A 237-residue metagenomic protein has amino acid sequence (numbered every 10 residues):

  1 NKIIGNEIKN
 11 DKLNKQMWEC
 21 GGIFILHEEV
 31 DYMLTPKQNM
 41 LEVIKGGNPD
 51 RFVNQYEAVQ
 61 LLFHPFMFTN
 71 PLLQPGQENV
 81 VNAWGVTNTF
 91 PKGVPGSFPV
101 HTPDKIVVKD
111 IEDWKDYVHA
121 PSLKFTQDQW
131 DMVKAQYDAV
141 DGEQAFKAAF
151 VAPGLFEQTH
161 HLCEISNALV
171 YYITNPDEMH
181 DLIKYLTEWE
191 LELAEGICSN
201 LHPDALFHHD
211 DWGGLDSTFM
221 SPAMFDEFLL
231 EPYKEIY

Functional and structural regions predicted by a protein language model:
K2-I4, E29, G85: Detector for intrinsically disordered, low-structure N-terminal pre-sequences
I3-N6, N10, M17: Polybasic, lysine-rich low-complexity intrinsically disordered segments
G5, F66-L72, D210-D211, L215: Short, charged low-complexity linear motifs
N10-N14, Q77, F156, A205: A residue-level detector for conformationally permissive "hinge/kink" positions
K12-Q16, C20-Y32: Short, Lys/Arg-enriched N-terminal segments with co-localized hydrophobic residues within the first ~10-30 amino acids
G21, W84, C163: Short glycine-rich loop/turn motifs that provide flexible caps or phosphate-binding loops at active sites
Y32-V59, V81, F90, H119-Y237: Active-site loop segments of alpha/beta catalytic cores
L61-V133, V140: Helix-coil boundary/capping segments in enzymes
